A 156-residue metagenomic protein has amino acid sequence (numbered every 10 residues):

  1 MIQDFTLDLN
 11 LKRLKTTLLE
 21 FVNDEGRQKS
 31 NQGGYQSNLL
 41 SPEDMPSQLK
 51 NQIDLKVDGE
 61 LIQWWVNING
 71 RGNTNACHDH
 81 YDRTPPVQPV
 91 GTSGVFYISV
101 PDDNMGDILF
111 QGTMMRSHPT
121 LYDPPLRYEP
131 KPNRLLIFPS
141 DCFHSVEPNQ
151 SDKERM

Functional and structural regions predicted by a protein language model:
M1-I62, G72-N75, D107: Non-heme Fe(II)/2-oxoglutarate
G59-P148, K153-M156: Catalytic core of non-heme Fe(II) oxygenases with the double-stranded beta-helix
